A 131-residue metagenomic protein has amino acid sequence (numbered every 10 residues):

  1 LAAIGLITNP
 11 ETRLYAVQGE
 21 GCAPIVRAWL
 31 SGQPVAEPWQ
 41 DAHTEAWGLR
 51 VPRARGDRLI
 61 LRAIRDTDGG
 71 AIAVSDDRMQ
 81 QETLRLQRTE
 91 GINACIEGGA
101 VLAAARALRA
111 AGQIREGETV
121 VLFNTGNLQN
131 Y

Functional and structural regions predicted by a protein language model:
A2-L6, R109-G112: A generic local secondary-structure boundary/capping motif
A3-E11, Y15-A94: Active-site/ligand-binding loops adjacent to catalytic centers
A36-H43, A63, A100-Y131: Phosphate-binding loop/pocket of nucleotide- and phosphate-handling active sites
C95-G99: A glycine-rich, Thr/Ser-enriched phosphate-binding loop motif common to dinucleotide/cofactor-binding enzymes
